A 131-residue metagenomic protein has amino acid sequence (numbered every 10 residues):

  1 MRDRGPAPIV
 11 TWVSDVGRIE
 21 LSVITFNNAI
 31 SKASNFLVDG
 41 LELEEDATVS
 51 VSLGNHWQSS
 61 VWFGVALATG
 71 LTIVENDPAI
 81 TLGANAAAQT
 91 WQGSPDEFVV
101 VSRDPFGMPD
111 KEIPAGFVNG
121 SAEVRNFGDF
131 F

Functional and structural regions predicted by a protein language model:
M1-L21, R125, F131: AMP-dependent adenylate-forming
A7, E44-D46, P78, P95: A general structural motif
T11-V13, T25-F36: Conserved N-terminal alpha-helix of the aminotransferase class I/II PLP-enzyme fold
S14, T25-F26, V51, T81: Acidic, surface-exposed loops and disordered segments
R18, V23, N55-W57: Alpha-helical scaffold segments that form or flank carboxylate-/histidine-based iron centers
I30, N55, A84-N85: Helix N-cap/beta->alpha junction signal
F36-L71, N76: Conserved AMP-binding/adenylate-forming
G64, A68-F131: Structural core segment of the AMP-binding/adenylate-forming
